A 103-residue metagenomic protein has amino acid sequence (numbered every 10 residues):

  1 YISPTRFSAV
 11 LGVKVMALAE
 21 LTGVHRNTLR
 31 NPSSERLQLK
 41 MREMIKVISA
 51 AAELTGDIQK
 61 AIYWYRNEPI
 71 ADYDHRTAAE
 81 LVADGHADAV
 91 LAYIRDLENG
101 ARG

Functional and structural regions predicted by a protein language model:
Y1-G103: Non-transmembrane "mature" sequence context
